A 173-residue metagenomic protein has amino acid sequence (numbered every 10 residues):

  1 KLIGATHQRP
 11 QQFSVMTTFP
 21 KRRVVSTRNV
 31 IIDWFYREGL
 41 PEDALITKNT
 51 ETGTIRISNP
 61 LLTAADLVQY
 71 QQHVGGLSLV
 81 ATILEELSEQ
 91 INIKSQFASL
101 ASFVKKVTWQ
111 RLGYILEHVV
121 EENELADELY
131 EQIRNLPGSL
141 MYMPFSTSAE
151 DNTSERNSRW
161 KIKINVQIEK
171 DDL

Functional and structural regions predicted by a protein language model:
K1-D43, I162: Short gly/ser-rich loop at a beta-strand->alpha-helix junction or flexible surface loop bordering the NTP-binding
L45-L173: Hydrophobic alpha-helical interaction segments
